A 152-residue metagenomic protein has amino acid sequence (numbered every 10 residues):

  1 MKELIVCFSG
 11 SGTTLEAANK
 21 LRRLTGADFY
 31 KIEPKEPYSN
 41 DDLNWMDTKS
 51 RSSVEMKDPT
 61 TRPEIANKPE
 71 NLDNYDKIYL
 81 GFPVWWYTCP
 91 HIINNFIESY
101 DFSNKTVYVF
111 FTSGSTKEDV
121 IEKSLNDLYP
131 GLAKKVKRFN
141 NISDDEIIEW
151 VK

Functional and structural regions predicted by a protein language model:
M1-K77, Y87-C89, N94, E98 (+3 more regions): N-terminal beta1-alpha1-beta2 submodule of the flavodoxin-like/Rossmannoid cofactor-binding fold
F82-P83: Glycine-rich, N-terminal phosphate-binding loop of Rossmann-like dinucleotide-binding domains
Y108-S143: Short, glycine-/small-residue-rich phosphate/pyrophosphate-handling segment
